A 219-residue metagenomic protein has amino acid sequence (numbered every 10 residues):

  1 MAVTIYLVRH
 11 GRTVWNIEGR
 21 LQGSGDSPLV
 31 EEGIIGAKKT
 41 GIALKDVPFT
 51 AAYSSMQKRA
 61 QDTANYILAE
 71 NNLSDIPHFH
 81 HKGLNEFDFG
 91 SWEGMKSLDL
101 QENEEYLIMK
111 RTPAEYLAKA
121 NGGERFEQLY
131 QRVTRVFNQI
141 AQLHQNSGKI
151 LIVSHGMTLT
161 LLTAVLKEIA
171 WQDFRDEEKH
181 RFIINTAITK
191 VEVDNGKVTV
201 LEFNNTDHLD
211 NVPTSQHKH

Functional and structural regions predicted by a protein language model:
M1-F49, N65, A69, L73 (+2 more regions): An N-terminal RHG(E/S)-centered segment typical of histidine phosphatases
I5, G148-S154: Generic beta-sheet signal
R12, K58, G156-M157: Alpha-helix/helix-capping structural signal
K39-L107: Phosphate-coordination/substrate-recognition cap region in phosphate-metabolizing enzymes
D46-P48, I140-K149: Glycine-rich phosphate-binding loop signature in dinucleotide/nucleotide-binding domains
S54-S55, Q131, V153-S154: Short beta-strand scaffold positions
L107-E127: Short glycine/proline- and acidic residue-enriched helix-loop micro-motifs that form flexible lids or anion-recognition
A170-T199: Domain-level recognition of soluble alpha/beta enzyme cores, biased toward histidine phosphatases/phosphomutases
